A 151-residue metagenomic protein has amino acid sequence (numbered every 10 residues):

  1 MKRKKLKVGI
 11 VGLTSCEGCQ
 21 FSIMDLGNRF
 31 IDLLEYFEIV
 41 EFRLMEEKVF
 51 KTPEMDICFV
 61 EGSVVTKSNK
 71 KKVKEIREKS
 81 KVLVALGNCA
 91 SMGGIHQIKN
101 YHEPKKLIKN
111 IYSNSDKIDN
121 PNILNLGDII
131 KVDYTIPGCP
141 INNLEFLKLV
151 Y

Functional and structural regions predicted by a protein language model:
M1-Y151: Iron-sulfur-associated redox domains of electron-transfer enzymes in respiratory and anaerobic energy metabolism
